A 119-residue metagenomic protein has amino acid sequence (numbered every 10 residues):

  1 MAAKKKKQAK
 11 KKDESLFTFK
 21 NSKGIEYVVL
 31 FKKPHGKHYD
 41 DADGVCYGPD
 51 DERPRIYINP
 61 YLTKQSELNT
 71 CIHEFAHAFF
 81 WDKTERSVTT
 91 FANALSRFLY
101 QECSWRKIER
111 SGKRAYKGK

Functional and structural regions predicted by a protein language model:
A2-Q65, W81-K119: Metalloprotease/metallohydrolase-associated module, dominated by Zn2+-dependent proteases
N69-W81: Active-site recognition of the HExxH zinc-binding catalytic motif
